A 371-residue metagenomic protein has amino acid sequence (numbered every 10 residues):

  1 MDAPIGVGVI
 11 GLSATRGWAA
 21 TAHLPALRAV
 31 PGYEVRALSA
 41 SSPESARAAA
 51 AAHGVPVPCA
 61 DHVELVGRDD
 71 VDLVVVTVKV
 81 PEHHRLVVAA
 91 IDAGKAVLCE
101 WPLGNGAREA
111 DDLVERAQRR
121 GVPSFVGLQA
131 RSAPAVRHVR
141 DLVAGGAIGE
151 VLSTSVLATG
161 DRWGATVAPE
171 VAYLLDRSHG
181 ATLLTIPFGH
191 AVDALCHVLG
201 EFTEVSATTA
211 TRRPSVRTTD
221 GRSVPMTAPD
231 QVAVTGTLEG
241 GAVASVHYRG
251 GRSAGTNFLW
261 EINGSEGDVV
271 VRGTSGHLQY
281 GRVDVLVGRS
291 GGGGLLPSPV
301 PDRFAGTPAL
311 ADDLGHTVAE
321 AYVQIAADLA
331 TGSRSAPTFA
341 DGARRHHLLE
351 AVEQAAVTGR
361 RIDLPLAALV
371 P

Functional and structural regions predicted by a protein language model:
M1-H53: N-terminal Rossmann-like dinucleotide-binding module
M1-P4, L73-V75, D111, A321-P371: C-terminal helix-rich "cap/oligomerization" subdomain common to oxidoreductases
V9, C99, S124-V126, V246 (+1 more regions): Hydrophobic residues in well-ordered beta-strands that form the structural core
R16-W18, A130-P225, G359: Predominantly a Rossmann-like dinucleotide-binding segment in NAD(P)-dependent oxidoreductases
V55-H62: Conserved SAM-binding strand-loop segment of SAM-dependent methyltransferases
L73, K79-V80, H84-R131, G146: Beta-strand-loop-alpha-helix segment that lines the small-molecule cofactor/substrate pocket of alpha/beta enzymes
Q129, R217-T219, P225, A233 (+4 more regions): C-terminal glycine/acidic-rich active-site capping loop/insertion
I186, E201-E204, T211-R212, S223-V224 (+1 more regions): Glycine-rich, aromatic-lined ligand/substrate-binding cores of catalytic and carbohydrate-binding domains
